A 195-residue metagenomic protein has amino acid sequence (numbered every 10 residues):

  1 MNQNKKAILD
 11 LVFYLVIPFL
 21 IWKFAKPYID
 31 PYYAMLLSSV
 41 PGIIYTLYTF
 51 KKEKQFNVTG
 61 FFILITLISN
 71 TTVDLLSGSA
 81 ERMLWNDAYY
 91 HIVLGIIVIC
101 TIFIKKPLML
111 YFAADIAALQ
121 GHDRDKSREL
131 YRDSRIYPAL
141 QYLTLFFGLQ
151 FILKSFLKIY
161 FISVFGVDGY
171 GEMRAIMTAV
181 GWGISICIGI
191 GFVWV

Functional and structural regions predicted by a protein language model:
M1-K6: Short, Lys/Arg-rich, polar N-terminal cytosolic tail immediately upstream of the first transmembrane signal-anchor
Y14-P27, N70-T72, K158: Membrane-embedded alpha-helical segments in integral membrane proteins
L15, F19, S39-I43, I63 (+3 more regions): Residue-level recognition of pore/gate-forming positions within transmembrane alpha-helices of multi-pass
A25-V40, T59-G60: Structural signature of hydrophobic alpha-helical transmembrane segments
K51-I97, I159-I162: Long, highly hydrophobic alpha-helical transmembrane signal-anchor segments
E81-I136: Membrane-proximal helix-loop-helix units in multi-pass membrane proteins
I116-V195: C-terminal membrane-adjacent module
